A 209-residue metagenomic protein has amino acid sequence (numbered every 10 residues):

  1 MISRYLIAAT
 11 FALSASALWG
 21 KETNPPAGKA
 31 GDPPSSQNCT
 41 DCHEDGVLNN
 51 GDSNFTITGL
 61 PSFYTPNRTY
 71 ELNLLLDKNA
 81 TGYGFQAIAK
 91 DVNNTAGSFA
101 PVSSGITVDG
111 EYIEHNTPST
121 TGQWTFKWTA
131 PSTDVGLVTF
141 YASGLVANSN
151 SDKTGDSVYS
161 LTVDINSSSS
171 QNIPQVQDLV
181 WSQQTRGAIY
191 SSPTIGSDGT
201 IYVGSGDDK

Functional and structural regions predicted by a protein language model:
M1-K21: Sec-dependent, cleavable N-terminal signal peptides
I2, L13-A15, D52, N166-S169 (+3 more regions): Intrinsically disordered, low-complexity segments enriched in Ser/Pro/Gly/Ala and basic residues
Y5-A8, S62, P118, W181: Generic detector of short alpha-helix boundary/capping microenvironments and adjacent low-complexity segments
I7, G51, P174-Q177: A short, polar/charged loop/turn motif at coil->beta-strand junctions and beta-hairpin connectors
T10-S14, A89, S132, G144 (+3 more regions): Short stretches within intrinsically disordered, low-complexity N-terminal or propeptide regions
A15-S169: Sequence context surrounding c-type heme c attachment/ligation sites in exported
Q171-K209: Secretory-pathway ectodomains
